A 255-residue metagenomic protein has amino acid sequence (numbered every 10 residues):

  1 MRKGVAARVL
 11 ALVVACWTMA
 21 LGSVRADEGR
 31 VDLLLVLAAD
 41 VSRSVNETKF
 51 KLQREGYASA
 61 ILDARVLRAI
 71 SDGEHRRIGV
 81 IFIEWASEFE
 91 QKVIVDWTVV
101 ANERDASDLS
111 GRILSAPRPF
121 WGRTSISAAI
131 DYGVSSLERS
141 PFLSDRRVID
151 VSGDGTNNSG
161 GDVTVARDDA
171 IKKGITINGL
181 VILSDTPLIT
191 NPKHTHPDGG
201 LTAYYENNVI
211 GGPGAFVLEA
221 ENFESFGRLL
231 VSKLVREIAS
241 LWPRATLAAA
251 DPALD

Functional and structural regions predicted by a protein language model:
R2-K3, M19-V36, S42-F50, L143 (+1 more regions): Acidic, polar low-complexity linker/tail segments
V9-A20: Bacterial N-terminal signal peptides
G29-I94, A129, G133, V148-S152: Von Willebrand factor
A38-T48, V80, D96, R112-R123 (+3 more regions): Second-shell loop/turn segments in exported
G73-R112, P192-D198, T202-E206: Short beta-strand-loop
K92, S107-R147, V181-N191, P197 (+1 more regions): Von Willebrand factor
T156-Y204: VWA/integrin I-like adhesion module and closely mimicked acidic/polar interface patches used
V217-D255: C-terminal "exit" segments of structured domains
